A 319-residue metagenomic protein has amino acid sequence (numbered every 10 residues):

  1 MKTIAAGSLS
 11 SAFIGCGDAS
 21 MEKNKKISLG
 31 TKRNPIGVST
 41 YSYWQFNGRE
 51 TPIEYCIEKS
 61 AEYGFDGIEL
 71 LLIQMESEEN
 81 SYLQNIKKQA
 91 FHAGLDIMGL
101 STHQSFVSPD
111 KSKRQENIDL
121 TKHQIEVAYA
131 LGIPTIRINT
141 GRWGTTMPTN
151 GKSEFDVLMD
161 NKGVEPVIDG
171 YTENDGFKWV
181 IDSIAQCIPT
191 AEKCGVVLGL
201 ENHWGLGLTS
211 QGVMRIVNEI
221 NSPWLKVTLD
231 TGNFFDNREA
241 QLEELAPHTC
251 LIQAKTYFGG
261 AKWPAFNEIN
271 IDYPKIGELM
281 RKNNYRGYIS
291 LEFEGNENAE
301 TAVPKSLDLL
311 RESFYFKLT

Functional and structural regions predicted by a protein language model:
M1-T40, W44-Y63, G132, M147 (+3 more regions): Histidine-acidic metal/acid-base catalytic patches
A5, S10-A12, K25-G30, Q89-H92 (+2 more regions): Active-site acidic/histidine proton-transfer and metal-coordination neighborhood in alpha/beta enzyme cores
E69, G99-S101, R137, G199 (+2 more regions): Conserved beta-strand positions in the central sheet of alpha/beta enzyme cores
E69-F91, W143-P148: Glycine-rich, proline-tolerant flexible connector loops at the mouths of alpha/beta enzymes
L72, Q104, T140, T256 (+1 more regions): Residues that line or immediately flank small-molecule/substrate-binding pockets and catalytic motifs
L72-M75, E201-H203, E294: A short gly/proline-enriched turn/hairpin at secondary-structure junctions
M75-E76, V107, F234, N296: Short strand->helix junction
E78-I86, K111-E116, A299-A302: Metal-dependent catalytic neighborhoods of phosphoester/phosphodiester hydrolases
